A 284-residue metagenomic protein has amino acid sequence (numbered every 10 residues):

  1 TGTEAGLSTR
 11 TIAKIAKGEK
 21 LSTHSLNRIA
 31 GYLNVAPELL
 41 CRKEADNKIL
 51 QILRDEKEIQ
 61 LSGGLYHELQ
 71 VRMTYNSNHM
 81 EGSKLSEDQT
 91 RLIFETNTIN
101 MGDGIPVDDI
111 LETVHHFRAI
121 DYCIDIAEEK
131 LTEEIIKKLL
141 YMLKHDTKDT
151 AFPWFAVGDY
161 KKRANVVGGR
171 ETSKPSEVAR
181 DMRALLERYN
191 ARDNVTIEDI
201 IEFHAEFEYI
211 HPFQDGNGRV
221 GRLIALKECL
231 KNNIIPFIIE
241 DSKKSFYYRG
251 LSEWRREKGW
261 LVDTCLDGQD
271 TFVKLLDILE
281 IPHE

Functional and structural regions predicted by a protein language model:
T1-T3: Short alpha-helical "recognition helix" segments of helix-turn-helix
G6-L21: Recognition helix of helix-turn-helix/homeodomain-like DNA-binding domains that insert into the DNA major groove
H24-L39: DNA major-groove recognition helix of helix-turn-helix/homeodomain DNA-binding modules
R42-E284: FIC/Doc superfamily catalytic core
